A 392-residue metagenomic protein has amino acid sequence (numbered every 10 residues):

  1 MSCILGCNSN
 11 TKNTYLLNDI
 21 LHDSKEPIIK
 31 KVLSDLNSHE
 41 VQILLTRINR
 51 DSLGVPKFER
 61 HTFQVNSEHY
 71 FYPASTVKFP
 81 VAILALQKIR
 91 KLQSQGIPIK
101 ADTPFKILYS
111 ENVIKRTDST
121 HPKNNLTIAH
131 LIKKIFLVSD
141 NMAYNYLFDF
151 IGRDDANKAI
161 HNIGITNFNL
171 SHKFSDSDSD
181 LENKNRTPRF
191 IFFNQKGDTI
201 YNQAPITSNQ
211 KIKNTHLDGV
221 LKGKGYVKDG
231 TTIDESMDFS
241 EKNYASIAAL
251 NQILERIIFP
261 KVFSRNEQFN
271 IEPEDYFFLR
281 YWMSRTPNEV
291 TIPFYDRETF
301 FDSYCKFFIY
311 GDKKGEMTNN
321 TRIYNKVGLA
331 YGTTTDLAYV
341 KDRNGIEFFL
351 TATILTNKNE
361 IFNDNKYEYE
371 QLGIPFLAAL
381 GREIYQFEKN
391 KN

Functional and structural regions predicted by a protein language model:
C3-G6: C-terminal motif of bacterial Sec signal peptides marking the signal peptidase cleavage site
N8, K106, T351: Residue-level detector of conserved, well-ordered beta-strand and adjacent loop positions that form binding/recognition
T11-R186: Active-site-adjacent loops and short helices of periplasmic peptidoglycan-processing enzymes
K12-I28, D35, D229-N392: Structured C-terminal helix/loop/strand segments within mature extracytoplasmic catalytic/sensor domains
E59-T62, A101-T103, I114, A204-K211 (+1 more regions): Short low-complexity stretches enriched in small and charged residues
H61-Y72, D118-I132, I165-S179, R189-Q203 (+3 more regions): Short, Lys/Arg-enriched charge-dense amphipathic segments
T127, I132, V138-E272: Mid-domain, small-residue-enriched loop/turn segments at the edges of structured enzyme/sensor domains
